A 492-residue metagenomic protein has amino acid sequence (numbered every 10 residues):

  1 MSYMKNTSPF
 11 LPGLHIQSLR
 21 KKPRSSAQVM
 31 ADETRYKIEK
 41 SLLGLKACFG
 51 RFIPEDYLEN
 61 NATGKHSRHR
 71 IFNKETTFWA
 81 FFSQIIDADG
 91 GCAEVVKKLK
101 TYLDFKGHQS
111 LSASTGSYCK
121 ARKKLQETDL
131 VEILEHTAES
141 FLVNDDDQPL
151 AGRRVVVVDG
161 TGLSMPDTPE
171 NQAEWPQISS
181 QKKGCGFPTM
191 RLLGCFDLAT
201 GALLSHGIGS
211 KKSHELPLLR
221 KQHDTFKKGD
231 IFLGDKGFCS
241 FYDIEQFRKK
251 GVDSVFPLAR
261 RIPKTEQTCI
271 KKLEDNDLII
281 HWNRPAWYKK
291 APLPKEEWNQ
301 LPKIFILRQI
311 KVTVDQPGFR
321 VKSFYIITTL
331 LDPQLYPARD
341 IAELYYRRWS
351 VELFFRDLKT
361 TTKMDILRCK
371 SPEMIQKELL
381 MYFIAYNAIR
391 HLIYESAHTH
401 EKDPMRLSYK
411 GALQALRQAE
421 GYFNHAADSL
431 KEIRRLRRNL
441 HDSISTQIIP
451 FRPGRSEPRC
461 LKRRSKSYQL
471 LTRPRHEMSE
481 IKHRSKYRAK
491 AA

Functional and structural regions predicted by a protein language model:
S2-V96, K124-L125, E132-I133, T137 (+4 more regions): Single, function-defining residue in the core of a domain
G91-Q109: DNA-recognition alpha helix
H108-E127: Major-groove recognition helix of helix-turn-helix-like DNA-binding domains
